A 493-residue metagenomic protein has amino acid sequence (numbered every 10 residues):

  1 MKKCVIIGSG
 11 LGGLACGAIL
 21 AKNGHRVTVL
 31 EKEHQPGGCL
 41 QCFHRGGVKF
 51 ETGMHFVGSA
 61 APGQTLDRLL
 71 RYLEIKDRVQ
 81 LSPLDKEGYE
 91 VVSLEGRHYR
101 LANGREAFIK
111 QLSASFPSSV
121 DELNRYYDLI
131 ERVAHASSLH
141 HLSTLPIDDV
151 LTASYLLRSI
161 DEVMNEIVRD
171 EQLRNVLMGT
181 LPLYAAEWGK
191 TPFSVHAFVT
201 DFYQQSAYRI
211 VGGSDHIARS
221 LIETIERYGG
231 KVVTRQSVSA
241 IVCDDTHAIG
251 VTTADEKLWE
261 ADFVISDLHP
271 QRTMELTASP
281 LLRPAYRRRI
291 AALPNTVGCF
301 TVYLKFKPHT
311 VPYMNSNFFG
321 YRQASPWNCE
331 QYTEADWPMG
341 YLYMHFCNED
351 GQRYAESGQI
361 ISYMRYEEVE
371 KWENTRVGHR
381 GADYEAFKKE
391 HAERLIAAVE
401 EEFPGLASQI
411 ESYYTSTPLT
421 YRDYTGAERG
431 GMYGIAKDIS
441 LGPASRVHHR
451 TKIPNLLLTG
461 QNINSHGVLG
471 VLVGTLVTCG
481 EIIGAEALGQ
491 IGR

Functional and structural regions predicted by a protein language model:
K2-R125: N-terminal glycine-rich phosphate/pyrophosphate-binding loop and immediately adjacent elements
M54, Q461-I483: A conserved FAD-binding loop/helix module that cradles the flavin
E95-K190: Rossmann-like flavin
Q172-W188, E401-S465: A glycine-rich dinucleotide-binding beta-alpha-beta segment and adjacent secondary-structure elements that constitute
A197-I249: Helical element adjacent to the flavin cofactor pocket in flavoenzyme catalytic cores
R209, S239-R353: Mid-domain catalytic core of redox enzymes that form a hydrophobic substrate pocket/lid adjacent to a catalytic redox
C243, G484-R493: Active-site-proximal substrate-binding core of FAD-dependent oxidoreductases
H309-S416: C-terminal segments that line or cap access tunnels to active or ligand-binding sites in enzymes and enzyme-associated
